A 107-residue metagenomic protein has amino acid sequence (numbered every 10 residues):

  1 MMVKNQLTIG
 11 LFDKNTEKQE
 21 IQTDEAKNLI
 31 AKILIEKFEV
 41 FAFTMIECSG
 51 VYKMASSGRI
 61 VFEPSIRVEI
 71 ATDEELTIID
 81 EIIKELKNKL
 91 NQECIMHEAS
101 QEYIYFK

Functional and structural regions predicted by a protein language model:
M1-K107: Positively charged, small/polar-rich N-terminal and surface patches that mediate targeting and assembly and bind
